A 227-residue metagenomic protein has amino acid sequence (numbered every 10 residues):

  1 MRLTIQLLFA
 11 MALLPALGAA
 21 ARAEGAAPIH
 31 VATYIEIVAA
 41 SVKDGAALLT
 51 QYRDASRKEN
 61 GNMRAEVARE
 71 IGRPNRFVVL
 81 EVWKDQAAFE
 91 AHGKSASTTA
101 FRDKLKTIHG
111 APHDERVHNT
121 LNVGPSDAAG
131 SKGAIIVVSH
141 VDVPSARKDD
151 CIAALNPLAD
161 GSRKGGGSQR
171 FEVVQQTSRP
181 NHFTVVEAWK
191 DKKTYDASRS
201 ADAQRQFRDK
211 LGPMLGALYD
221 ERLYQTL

Functional and structural regions predicted by a protein language model:
T4, A23-I29, E66-N75, A100-I136 (+2 more regions): Glycine-rich beta-strand-turn "strand-cap" elements at beta-sheet edges
Q6-A16: Bacterial N-terminal signal peptides
L17-A23: Sec/Tat signal peptide C-region and signal peptidase I cleavage site
E24, Q51-R64, V82-R116, D160-Q169 (+1 more regions): An amphipathic, aromatic/His-enriched active-site/gating alpha helix that lines ligand/cofactor pockets
P28-E36, R64-G93, G133-D142, E172-R199: Short, well-ordered beta-strand segments in beta-rich or mixed alpha/beta enzyme and ligand-binding folds
E36-A47, D142-C151: Short, surface-exposed ligand-recognition loops at beta-strand->loop->(often short) alpha-helix junctions that present
D44, L48-Q51, A100, D150 (+1 more regions): Long, highly charged amphipathic alpha-helices
S131-R170: Surface-exposed interaction/gating patches
